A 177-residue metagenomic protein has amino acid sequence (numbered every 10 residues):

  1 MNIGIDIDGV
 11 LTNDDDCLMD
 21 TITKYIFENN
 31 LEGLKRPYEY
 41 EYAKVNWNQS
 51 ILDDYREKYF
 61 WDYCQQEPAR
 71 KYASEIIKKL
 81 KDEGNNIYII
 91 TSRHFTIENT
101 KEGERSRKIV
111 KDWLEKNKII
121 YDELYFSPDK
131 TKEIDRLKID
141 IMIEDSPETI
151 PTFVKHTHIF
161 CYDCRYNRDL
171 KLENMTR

Functional and structural regions predicted by a protein language model:
M1-D53: Active-site neighborhood of HAD-like aspartate-dependent phosphohydrolases
D6, I90-S92, I143, Y162: Short hydrophobic segments within beta-strands
C64, P68, A73-R107, S127: Substrate-recognition element of Asp-dependent hydrolases with the DxDx(T/V) motif
K81-D82, E115, F153-V154: Anion (oxyanion) recognition and catalysis
N85-Y88, Y121-D122, T157-F160: Hydrophobic anchor at the start of a short beta-strand that flanks the dinucleotide cofactor-binding loop
H94-I141, S146-P151: Substrate-recognition "cap/lid" segment bordering the active-site pocket of phosphatases
I141-T176: Acidic, Mg2+-coordinating phosphoryl-transfer loop and its flanking beta/alpha structural elements, shared across
